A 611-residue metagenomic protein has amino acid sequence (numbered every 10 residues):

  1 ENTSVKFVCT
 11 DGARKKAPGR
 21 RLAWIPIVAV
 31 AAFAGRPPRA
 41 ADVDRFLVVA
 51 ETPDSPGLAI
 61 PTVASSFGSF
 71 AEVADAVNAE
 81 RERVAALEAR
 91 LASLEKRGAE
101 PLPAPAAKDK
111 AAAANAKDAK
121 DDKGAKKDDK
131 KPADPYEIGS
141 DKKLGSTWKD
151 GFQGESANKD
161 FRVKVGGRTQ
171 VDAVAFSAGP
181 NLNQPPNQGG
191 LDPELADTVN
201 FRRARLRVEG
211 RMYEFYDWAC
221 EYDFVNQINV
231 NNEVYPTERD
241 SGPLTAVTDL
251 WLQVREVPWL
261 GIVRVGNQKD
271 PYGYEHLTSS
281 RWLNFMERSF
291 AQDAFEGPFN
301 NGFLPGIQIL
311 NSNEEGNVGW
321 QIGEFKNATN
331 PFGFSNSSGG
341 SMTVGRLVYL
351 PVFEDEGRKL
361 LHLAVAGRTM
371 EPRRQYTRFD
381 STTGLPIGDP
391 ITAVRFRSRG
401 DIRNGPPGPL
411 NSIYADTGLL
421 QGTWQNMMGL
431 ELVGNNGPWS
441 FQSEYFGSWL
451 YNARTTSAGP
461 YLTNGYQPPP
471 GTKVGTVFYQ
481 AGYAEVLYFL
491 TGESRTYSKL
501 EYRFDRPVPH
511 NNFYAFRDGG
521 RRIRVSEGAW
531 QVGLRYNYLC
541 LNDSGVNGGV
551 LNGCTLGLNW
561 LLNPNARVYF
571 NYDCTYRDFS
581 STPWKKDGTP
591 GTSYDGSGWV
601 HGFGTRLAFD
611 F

Functional and structural regions predicted by a protein language model:
E1-G19: N-terminal secretory signal peptides that target proteins for export/translocation
V5, G12, I27-A29, T62: Serine/threonine-rich, low-complexity intrinsically disordered segments
R20-I27: Sec-dependent signal peptide recognition, specifically the positively charged N-region followed immediately by
V28-R36: Hydrophobic h-region of N-terminal signal peptides that target proteins for export in Gram-negative bacteria
R36-R39, N542: N-terminal export/targeting leaders of redox proteins
P38-Q170, F176-Q184, Y235, S494-D518: N-terminal periplasmic/intermembrane-space "pro-region" immediately following the signal or transit peptide
G139, P193, E238-D240, Q253-V254 (+3 more regions): Outer-membrane beta-barrel pore domains
T147-R373, F379, F478-R524, A529-S544 (+1 more regions): Outer membrane beta-barrel
